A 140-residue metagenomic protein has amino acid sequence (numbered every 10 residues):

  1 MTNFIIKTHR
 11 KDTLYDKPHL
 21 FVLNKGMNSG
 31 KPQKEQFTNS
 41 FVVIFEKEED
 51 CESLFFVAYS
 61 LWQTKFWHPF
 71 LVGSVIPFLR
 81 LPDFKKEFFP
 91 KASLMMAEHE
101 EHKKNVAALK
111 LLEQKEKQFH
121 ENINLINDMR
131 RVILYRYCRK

Functional and structural regions predicted by a protein language model:
M1-Y15: Sequence-specific dsDNA recognition surfaces
K11, C51, M95-A97: A short acidic, often aromatic-flanked loop/helix-cap motif at beta-alpha or helix-coil junctions that lines enzyme
Y15, E35-F37, L81: A short, structural micro-pattern
K17-H19: Loop/turn positions that initiate beta-strands
N24-I76: A short beta-sheet element
L61-K104, E116-Q118: Glycine-anchored helix-breaking recognition loops at helix->coil/strand junctions
L94-K140: Amphipathic alpha-helical coiled-coil/heptad-repeat segments
